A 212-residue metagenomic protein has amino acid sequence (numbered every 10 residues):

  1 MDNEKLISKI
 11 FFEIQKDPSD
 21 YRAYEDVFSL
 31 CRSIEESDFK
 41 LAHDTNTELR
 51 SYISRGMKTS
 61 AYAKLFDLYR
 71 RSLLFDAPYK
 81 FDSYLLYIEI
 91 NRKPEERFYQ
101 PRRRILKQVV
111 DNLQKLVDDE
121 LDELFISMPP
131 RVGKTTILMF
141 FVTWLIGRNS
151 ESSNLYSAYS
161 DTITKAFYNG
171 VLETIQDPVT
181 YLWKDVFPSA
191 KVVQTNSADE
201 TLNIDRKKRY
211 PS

Functional and structural regions predicted by a protein language model:
M1-L121: N-terminal accessory segments
N112, F141-V142, N154, F167: Short, hydrophobic/aromatic alpha-helical segments in well-folded domains
D119-L124, S152: Pre-Walker A (Motif I) flank of P-loop NTPase domains
I126, Y156: Hydrophobic anchor at the beta1->P-loop junction of P-loop NTPases
P129-G133: Walker A/P-loop nucleotide-binding motif
K134-T143: Motif I (Walker A/P-loop) of helicase-class P-loop NTPases
L145-S153, Q176-P178: Post-Walker A helix-loop "phosphate-sensing" segment adjacent to the P-loop in P-loop NTPases
A158-S212: Conserved nucleotide-state-sensing and coupling region of NTP-binding domains
